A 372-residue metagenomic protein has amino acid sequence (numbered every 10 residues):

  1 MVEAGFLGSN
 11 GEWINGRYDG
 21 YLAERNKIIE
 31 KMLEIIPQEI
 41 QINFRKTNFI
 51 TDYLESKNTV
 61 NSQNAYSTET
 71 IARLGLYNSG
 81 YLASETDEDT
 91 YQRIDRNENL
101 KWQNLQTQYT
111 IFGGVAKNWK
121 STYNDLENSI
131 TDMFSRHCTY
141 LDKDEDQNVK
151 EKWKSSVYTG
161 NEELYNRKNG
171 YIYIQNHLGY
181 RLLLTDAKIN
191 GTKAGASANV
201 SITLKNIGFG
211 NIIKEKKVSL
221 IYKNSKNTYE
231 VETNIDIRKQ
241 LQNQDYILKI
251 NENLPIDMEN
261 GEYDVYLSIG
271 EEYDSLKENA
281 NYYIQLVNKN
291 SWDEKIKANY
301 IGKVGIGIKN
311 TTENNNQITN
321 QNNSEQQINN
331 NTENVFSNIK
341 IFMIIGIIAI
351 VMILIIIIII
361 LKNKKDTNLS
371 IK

Functional and structural regions predicted by a protein language model:
M1-K150: Catalytic-core regions of glycoside hydrolase
V2-L7, M32, I36, Y53 (+5 more regions): Extended hydrophobic/Leu-rich segments
N128-A187: Catalytic cores of secreted or luminal carbohydrate-active enzymes
I174-E325: Extracellular/luminal regions of secreted and cell-surface proteins that mediate adhesion/ECM remodeling
N322-F336, L369-I371: Juxtamembrane low-complexity tails/linkers enriched in Ser/Thr-Pro and polybasic
Q326-Q327, K340, K362-K365: Polybasic, lysine/arginine-rich low-complexity segments
N334-I348: Juxtamembrane/start-of-transmembrane alpha-helix segments at the extracytoplasmic/lumenal side of membrane anchors
I353-K372: C-terminal membrane-anchoring or membrane-association module
